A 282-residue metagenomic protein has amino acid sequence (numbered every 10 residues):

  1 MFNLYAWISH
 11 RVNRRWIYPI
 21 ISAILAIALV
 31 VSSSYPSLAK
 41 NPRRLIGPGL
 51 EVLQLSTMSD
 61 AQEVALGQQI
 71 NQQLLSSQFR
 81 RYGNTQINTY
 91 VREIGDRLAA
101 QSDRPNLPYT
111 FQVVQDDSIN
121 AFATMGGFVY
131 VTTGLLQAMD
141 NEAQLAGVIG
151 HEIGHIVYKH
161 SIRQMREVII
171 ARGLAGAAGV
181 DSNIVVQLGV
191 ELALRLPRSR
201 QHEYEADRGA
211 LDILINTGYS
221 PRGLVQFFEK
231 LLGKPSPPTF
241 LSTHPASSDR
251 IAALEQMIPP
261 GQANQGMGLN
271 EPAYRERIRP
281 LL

Functional and structural regions predicted by a protein language model:
F2-Q69, A100-N120, K159, R200-L282: C-terminal capping/extension segments of zinc metalloprotease domains
P42-S56, D60, V148-G150, I156 (+2 more regions): Catalytic-site beta-strand/loop segments enriched in glycine and acidic/polar residues
E63-R97: N-terminal, post-signal-peptide region of Sec/Tat-exported proteins
L74, L98, H155-I156, I213: Short alpha-helical functional segments enriched in proximate histidine and acidic residues
I94, G173, F227-L231: Short acidic/histidine-centered micro-motifs embedded in hydrophobic/aromatic stretches that mark compact functional
D116-E142, I153: Active-site scaffold of zinc-dependent metalloenzymes
L136, A143-Q144, I153-I169: Catalytic Zn2+-binding segment of zinc metalloproteases
I162-L188: Post-HEXXH active-site segment of zinc metalloproteases
